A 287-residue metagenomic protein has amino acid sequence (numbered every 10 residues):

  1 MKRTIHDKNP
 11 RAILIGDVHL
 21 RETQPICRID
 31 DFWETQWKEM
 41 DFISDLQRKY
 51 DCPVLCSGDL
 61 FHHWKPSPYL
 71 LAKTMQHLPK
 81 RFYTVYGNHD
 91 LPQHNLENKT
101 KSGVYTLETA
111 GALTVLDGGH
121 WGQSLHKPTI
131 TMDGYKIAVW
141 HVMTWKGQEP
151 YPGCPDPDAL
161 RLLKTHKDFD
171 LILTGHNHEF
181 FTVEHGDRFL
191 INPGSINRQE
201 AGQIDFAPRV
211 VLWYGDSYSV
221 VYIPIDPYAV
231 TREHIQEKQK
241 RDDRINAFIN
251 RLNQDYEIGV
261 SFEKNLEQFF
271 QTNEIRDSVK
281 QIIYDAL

Functional and structural regions predicted by a protein language model:
M1-M75, T131: N-terminal active-site segment of His-dependent metallophosphoesterases
K2, E34, I191-D255: Binuclear metal-dependent phosphoesterase catalytic core
R3-I13, H120-Q123, K127-I137, G186-F189 (+1 more regions): Beta-strand-turn-beta hairpins that frame and shape the catalytic cleft of phosphate-ester-processing enzymes
L14-G16, P53-D59, F82-H89, V115-G119 (+3 more regions): Active-site neighborhood of phospho(di)ester-bond hydrolases with catalytic His/Asp-centered motifs
L20, H62, T144, E179 (+1 more regions): Short, glycine/acidic-enriched loop or turn micro-motifs at the edges of active sites
L20, Y69, T74-H77, Y83-H166: Conserved catalytic scaffold of divalent metal-dependent phosphoesterases
Q76, P152-I223: Conserved beta-sheet core of the metallophosphoesterase superfamily
D243-L287: C-terminal regulatory/interaction regions
